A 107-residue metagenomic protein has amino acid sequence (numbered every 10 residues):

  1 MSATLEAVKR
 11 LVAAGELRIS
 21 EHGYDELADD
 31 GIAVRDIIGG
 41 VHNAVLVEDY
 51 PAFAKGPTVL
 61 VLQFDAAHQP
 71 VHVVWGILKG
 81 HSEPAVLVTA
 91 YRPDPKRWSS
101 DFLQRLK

Functional and structural regions predicted by a protein language model:
M1-K107: Ribonuclease/tRNase effector modules and their secretory precursors
